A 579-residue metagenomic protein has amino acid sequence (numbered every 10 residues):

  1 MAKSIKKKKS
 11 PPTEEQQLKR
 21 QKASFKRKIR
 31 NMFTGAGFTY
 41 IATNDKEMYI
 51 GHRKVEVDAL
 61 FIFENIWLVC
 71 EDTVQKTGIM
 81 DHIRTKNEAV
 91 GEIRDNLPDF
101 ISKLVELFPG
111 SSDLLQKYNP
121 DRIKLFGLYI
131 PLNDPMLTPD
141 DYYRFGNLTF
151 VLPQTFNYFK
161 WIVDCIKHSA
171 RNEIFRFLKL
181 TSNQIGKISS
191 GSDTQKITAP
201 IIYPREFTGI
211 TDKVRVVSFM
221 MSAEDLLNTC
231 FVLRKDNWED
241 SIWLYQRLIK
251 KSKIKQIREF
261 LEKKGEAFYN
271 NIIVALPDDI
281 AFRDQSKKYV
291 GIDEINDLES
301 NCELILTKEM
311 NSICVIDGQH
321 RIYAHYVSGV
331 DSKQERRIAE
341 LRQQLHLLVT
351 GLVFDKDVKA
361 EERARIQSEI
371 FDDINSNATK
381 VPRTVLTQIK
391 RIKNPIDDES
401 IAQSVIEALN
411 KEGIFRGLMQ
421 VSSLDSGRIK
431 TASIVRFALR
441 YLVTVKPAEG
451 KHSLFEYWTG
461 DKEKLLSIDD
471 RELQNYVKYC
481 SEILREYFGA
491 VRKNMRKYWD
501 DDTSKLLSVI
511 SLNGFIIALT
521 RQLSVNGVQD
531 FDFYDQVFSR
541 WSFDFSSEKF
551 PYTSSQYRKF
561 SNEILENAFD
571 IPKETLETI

Functional and structural regions predicted by a protein language model:
M1-K28: Interdomain/boundary linker segments immediately adjacent to catalytic/signaling cores
K3-K6, S10, E47, G51-V57 (+1 more regions): Accessory terminal alpha-helical modules
K22, F38, R94-D95: Terminal low-complexity regulatory extensions
G35-D45: Short Pro/Gly-enriched beta-strand edge/turn motifs at strand-loop
